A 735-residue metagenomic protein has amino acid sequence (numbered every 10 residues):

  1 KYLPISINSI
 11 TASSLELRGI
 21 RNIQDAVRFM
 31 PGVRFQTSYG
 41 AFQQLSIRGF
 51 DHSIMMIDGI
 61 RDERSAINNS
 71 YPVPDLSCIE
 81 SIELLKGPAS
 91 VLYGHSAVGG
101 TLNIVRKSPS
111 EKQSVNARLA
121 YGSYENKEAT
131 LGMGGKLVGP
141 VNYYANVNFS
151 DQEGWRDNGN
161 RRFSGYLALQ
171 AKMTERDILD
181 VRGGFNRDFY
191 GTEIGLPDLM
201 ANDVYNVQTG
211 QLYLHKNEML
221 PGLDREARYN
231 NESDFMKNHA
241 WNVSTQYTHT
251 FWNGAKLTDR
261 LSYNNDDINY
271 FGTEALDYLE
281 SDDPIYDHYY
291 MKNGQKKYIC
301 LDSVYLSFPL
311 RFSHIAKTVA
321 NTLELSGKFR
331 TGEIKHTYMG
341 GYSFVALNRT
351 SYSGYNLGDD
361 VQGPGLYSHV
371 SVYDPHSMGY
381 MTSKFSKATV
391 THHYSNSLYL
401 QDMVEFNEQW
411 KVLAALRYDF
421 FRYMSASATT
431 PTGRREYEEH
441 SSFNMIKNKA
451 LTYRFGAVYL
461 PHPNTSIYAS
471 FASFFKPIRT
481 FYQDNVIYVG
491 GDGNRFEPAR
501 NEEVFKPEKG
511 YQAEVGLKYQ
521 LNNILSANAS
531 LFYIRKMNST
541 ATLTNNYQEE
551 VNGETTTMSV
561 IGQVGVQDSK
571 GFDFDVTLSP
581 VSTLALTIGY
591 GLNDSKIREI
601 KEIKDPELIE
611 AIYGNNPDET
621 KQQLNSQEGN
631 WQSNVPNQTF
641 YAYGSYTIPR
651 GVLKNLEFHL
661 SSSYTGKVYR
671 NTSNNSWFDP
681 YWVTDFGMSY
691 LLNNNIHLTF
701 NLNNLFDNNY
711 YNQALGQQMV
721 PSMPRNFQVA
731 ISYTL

Functional and structural regions predicted by a protein language model:
I23-A26, Q43-L45, S70-P72, L84 (+2 more regions): N-terminal periplasmic accessory domains that precede and gate Gram-negative outer-membrane beta-barrel machines
F35, Q44, I60-K86, V105-R106 (+1 more regions): Short acidic/polar hinge/loop motifs at secondary-structure boundaries that mediate gating or recognition
S114-N116, Y121-D151, R156-E193, F235-T250: Transmembrane beta-barrel wall of Gram-negative outer-membrane proteins
L169-K172, R176-T250, I268-A316, Q362-K387 (+3 more regions): Acidic/polar loop-and-plug regions of large Gram-negative outer-membrane beta-barrel proteins
K172-T174, A316-T318, K335-L347, T389-K536 (+4 more regions): Structural signature of Gram-negative outer-membrane beta-barrels, strongest in the C-terminal barrel of TonB-dependent
T250, K256-S262, D266-G272, I467-Y468 (+3 more regions): Membrane-embedded beta-barrel scaffold of Gram-negative outer-membrane proteins
H314, S326, Y338, A469 (+2 more regions): Conserved C-terminal beta-signal and adjacent last beta-strands/turns of outer-membrane beta-barrel proteins
Y533-R535, T556-N671: Gram-negative outer-membrane beta-barrel transporters
